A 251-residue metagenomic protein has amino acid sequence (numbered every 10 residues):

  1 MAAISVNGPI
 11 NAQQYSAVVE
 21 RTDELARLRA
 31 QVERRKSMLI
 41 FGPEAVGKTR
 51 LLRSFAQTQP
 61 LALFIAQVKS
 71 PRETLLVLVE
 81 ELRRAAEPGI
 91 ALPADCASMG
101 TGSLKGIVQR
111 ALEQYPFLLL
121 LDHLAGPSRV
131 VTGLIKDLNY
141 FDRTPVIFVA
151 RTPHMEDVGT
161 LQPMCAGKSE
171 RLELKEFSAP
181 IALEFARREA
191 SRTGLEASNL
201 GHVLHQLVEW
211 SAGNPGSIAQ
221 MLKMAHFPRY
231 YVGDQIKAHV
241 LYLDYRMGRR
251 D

Functional and structural regions predicted by a protein language model:
M1-M38, E113, Q235-D251: A short, basic N-terminal segment
G8, R72-A94: Conserved NTP-binding/hydrolysis module of P-loop NTPases
R34-R53: Walker A/P-loop nucleotide-binding motif
L39, L51, K175, A179-P180 (+1 more regions): C-terminal alpha-helical "lid" subdomain
G42, L121-P163, K168: Sensor-1/coupling segment of RecA-like P-loop NTPase cores
Q57-P71: Conserved catalytic segments around the Walker B and adjacent sensor/switch elements of P-loop NTPase domains
M99-Q114: Conserved alpha-helical scaffold flanking the Walker A/P-loop in AAA+ ATPase domains
Q162-A190: Conserved AAA+ ATPase core "coupling" helix
